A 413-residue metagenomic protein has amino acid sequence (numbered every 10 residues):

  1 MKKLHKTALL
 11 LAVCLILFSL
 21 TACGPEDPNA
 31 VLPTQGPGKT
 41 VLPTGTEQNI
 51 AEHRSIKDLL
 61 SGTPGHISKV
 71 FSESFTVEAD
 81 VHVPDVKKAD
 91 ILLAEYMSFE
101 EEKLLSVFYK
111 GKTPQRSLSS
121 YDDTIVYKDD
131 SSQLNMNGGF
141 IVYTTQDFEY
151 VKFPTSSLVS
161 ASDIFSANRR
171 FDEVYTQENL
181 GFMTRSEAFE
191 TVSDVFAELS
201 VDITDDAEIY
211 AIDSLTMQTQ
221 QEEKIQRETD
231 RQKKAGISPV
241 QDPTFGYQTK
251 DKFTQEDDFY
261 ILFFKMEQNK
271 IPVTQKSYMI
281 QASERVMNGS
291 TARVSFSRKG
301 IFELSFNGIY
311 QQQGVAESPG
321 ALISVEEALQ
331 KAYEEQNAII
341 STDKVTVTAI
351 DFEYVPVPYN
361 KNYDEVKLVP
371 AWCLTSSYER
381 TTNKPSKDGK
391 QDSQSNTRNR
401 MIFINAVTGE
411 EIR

Functional and structural regions predicted by a protein language model:
M1-L10: Bacterial N-terminal signal peptides that target proteins for export
L9-L17: Hydrophobic helical h-region of N-terminal Sec-dependent signal peptides in bacterial secretory/periplasmic proteins
F18-A22: C-terminal motif of bacterial Sec signal peptides marking the signal peptidase cleavage site
C23-Q281: Preferential activation on post-signal-peptide N-terminal prodomains/segments of secreted or lumenal proteins
Y143-E173, G289-P319, S395-R413: A short, surface-exposed interaction/processing loop segment used at functional sites
T191, V195-K384: Segments that shape or occlude catalytic/ligand-binding pockets
N362-L368, S377-R413: C-terminal soluble interaction/assembly domains
